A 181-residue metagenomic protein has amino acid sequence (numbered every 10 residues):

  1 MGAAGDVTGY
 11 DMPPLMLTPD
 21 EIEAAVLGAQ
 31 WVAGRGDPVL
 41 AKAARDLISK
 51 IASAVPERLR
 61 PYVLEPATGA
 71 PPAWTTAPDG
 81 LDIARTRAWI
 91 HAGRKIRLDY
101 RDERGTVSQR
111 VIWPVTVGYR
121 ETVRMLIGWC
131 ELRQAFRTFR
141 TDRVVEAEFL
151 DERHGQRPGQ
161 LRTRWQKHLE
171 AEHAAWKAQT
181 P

Functional and structural regions predicted by a protein language model:
M1-P181: Short glycine- and basic-residue-enriched patches
